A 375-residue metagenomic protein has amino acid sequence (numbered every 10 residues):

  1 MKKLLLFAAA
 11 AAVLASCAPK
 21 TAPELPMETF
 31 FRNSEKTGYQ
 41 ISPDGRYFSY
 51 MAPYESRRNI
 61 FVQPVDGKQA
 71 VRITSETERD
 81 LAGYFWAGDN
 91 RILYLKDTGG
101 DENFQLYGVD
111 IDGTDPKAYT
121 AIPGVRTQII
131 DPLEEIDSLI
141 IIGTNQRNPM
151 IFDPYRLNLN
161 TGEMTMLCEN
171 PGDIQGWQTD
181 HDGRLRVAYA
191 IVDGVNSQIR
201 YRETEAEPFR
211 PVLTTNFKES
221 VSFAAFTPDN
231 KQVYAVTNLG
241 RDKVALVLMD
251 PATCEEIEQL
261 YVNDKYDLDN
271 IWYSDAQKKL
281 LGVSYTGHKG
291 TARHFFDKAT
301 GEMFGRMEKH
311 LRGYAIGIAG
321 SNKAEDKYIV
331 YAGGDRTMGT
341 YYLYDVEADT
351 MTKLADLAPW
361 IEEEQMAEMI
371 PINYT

Functional and structural regions predicted by a protein language model:
M1-L4: Positively charged n-region of N-terminal signal peptides that target proteins for export
L6-A10: Sec-dependent N-terminal signal peptides
A15-S16: C-terminal motif of bacterial Sec signal peptides marking the signal peptidase cleavage site
K20-S34, I41-S42, R46-Y50: An edge-strand/N-cap motif at the start of beta-rich repeat modules
F31-T37, P43, E55-I60, S75-A82 (+1 more regions): Peripheral, non-catalytic segments that deliver or gate enzyme domains
Q63-P64: Short Gly/aromatic-enriched secondary-structure transition segments
A70: Active-site-proximal cofactor/substrate-binding loop regions of enzyme domains
